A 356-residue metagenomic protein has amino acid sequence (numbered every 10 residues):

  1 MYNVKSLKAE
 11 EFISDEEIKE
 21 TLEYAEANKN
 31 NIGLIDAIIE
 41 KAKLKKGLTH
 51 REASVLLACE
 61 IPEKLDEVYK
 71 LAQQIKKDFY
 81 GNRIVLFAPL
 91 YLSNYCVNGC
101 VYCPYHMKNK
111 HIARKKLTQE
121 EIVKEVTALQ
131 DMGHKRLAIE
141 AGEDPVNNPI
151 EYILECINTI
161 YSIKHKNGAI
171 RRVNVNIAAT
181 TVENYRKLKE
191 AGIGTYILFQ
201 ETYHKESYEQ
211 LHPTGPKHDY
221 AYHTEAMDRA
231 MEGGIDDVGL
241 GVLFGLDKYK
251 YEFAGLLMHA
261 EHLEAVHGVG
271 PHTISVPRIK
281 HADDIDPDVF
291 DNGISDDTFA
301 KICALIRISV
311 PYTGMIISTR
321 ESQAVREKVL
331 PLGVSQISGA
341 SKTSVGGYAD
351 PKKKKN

Functional and structural regions predicted by a protein language model:
M1-E11, D15-E16, E125, S309 (+1 more regions): Peripheral terminal and linker regions in Fe-S/redox and tRNA-modifying enzymes
M1-F87: Flexible, acidic/Gly-rich N-terminal and inter-domain linker regions that tether and position cofactor-handling modules
K41, I75, L129-M132, I163 (+3 more regions): Change "in soluble alpha/beta enzymes" to "in soluble alpha/beta proteins
Y80-G81, V85-E121: Canonical Radical SAM [4Fe-4S] cluster-binding loop centered on the CxxxCxxC motif and its immediate flanking residues
M107-V123, A128-M231, D237-G239, F244-L246 (+1 more regions): Core AdoMet radical
A141, G194-T195, Q200, A221-I285 (+4 more regions): Conserved C-terminal portion of the radical SAM core fold that forms the substrate/S-adenosylmethionine-binding
L211-K217, D288-N292, N356: Short glycine-enriched, charge-decorated loop/helix-capping segments at active-site entrances that position
A349-N356: C-terminal helical cap(s) of enzyme catalytic domains, especially alpha/beta-barrels
